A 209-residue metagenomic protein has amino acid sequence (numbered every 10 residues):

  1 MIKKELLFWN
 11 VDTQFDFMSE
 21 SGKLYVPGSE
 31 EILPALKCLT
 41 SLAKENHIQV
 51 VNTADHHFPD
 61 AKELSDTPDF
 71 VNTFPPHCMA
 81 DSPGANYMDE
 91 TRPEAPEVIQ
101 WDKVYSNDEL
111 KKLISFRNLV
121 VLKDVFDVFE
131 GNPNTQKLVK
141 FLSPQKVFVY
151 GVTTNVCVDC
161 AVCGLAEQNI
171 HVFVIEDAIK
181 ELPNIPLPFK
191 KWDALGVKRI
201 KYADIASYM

Functional and structural regions predicted by a protein language model:
I2-F8: Extreme N-terminal starter segment of soluble prokaryotic enzymes
L7, V26-L36, E167-Q168, E181: Catalytic phosphate/metal-binding cores of nucleic-acid and nucleotide-processing enzymes, i.e., regions that mediate
W9-V11, A54, E176: Active-site flanking residues adjacent to catalytic metal/cofactor-binding acidic residues
S21-S29, P76, D124: Short glycine-enriched, charge-decorated loop/helix-capping segments at active-site entrances that position
P34-K146: Active-site alpha/beta core segments
L39-A43, C157-E167: Histidine-anchored nucleotide/phosphate-binding helix
F148-V152, H171-I185: A short glycine-rich beta-strand->turn/loop micro-motif centered on a GG-aromatic cluster
G196-Y208: Short acidic-hydrophobic, aromatic-tinged amphipathic segments that line or gate anion-handling sites
